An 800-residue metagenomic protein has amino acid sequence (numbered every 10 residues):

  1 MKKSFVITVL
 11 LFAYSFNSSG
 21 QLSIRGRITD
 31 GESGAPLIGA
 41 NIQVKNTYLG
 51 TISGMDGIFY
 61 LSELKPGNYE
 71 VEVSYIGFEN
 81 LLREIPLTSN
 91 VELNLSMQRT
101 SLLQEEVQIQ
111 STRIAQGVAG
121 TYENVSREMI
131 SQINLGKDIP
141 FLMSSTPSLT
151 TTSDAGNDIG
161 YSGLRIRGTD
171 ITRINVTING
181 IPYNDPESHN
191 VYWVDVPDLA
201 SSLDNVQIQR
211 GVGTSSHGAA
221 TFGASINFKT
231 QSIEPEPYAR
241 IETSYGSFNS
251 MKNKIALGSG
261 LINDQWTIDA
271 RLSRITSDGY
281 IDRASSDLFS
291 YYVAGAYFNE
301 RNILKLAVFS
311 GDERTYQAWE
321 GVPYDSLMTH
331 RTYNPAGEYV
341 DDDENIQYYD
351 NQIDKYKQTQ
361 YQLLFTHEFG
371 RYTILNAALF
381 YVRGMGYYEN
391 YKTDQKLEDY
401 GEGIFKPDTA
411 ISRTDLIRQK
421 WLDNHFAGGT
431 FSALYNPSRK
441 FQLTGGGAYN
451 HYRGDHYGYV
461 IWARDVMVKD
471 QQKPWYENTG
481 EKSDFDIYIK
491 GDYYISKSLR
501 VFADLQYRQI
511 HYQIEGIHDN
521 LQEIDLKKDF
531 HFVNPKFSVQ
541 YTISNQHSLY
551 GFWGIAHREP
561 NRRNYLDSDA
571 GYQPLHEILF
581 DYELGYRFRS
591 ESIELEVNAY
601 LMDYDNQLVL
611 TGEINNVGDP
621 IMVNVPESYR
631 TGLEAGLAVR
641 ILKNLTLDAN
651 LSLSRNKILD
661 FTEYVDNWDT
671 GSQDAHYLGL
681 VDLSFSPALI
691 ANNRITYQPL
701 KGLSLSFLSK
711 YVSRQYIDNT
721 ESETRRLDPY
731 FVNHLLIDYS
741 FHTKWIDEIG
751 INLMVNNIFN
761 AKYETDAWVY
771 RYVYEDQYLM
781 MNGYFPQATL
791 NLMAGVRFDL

Functional and structural regions predicted by a protein language model:
I7, F309, T646, L680-L800: Conserved C-terminal beta-signal and adjacent last beta-strands/turns of outer-membrane beta-barrel proteins
R25, Y245-T276, I281-A318, Y356 (+3 more regions): Transmembrane beta-barrel wall of Gram-negative outer-membrane proteins
T29-S33, A40-K45, E72-F78, T88-Q132 (+2 more regions): Short, acidic, small-residue-rich periplasmic hinge/interaction motif at the N-terminus of Gram-negative outer-membrane
Y60-E63, Q132, P182-R210, K229: Short acidic/polar hinge/loop motifs at secondary-structure boundaries that mediate gating or recognition
L93-L95, P197-R240: A beta-strand signature from Gram-negative outer-membrane beta-barrel systems, especially the internal plug domain
P140-P182, D204: Extracytoplasmic beta-strand/coil segments of soluble accessory domains associated with Gram-negative outer-membrane
E368, I374-F380, T542, S548-G554 (+4 more regions): Membrane-embedded beta-barrel scaffold of Gram-negative outer-membrane proteins
L601-D603, V623-N719: Gram-negative outer-membrane beta-barrel transporters
